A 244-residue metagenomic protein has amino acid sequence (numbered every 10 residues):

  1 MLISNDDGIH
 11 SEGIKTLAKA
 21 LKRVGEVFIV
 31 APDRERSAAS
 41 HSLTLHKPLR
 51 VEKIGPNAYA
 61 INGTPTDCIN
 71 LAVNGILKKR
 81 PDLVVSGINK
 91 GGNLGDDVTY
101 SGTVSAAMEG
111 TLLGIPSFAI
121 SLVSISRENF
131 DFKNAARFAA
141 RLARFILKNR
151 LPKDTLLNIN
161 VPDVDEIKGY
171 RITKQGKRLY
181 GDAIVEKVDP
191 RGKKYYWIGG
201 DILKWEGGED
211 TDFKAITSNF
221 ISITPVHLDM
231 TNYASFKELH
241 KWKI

Functional and structural regions predicted by a protein language model:
M1, E12-G75, K79-R80: A cross-family phosphate/adenosyl-ligand binding-site feature
S4, V30-P32, N62, S86-N89 (+3 more regions): Short beta-strand segments
D7, E35, T64-P65, N89-G92 (+1 more regions): Short glycine-rich anion-binding loops that position phosphate/pyrophosphate groups of nucleotides and phosphorylated
G92-S101: Glycine/threonine-rich flexible loop motifs
A106-T111: Hydrophobic/aromatic ligand-binding patch that stacks against planar heteroaromatic rings of cofactors or nucleotides
F118-F145: Short, glycine-/small-residue-rich phosphate/pyrophosphate-handling segment
F130, P152, L156, P162-I244: C-terminal accessory domains and tails appended to enzymatic cores
